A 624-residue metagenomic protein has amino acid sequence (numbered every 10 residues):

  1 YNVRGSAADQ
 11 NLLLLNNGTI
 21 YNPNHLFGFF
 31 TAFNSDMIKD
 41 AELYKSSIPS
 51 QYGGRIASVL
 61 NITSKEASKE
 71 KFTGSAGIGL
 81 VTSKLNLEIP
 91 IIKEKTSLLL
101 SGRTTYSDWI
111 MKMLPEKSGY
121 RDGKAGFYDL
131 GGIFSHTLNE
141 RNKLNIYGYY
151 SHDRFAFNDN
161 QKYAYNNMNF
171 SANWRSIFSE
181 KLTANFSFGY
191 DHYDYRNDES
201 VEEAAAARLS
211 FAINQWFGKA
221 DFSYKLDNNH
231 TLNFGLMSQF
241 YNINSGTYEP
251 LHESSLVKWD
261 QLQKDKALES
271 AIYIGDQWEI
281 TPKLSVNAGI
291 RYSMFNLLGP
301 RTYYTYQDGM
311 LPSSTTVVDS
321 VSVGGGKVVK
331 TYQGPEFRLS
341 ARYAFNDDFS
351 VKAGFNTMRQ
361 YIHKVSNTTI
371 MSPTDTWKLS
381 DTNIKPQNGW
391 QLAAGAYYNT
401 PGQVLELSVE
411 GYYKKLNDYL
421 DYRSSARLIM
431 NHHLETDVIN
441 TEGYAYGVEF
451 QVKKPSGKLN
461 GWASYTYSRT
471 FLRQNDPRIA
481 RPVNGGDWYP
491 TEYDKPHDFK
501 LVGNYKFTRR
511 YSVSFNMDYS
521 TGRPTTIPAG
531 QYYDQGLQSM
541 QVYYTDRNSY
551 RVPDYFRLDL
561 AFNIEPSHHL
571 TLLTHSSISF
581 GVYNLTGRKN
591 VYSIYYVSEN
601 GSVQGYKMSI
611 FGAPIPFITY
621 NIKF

Functional and structural regions predicted by a protein language model:
G18-K45, D122: Short acidic/polar hinge/loop motifs at secondary-structure boundaries that mediate gating or recognition
A32-K71, K84-N86: A beta-strand signature from Gram-negative outer-membrane beta-barrel systems, especially the internal plug domain
S50-Y52, A67-F72, I91-K95, E140-R141 (+8 more regions): Short loop/turn motifs that connect adjacent beta-strands in outer-membrane beta-barrel proteins
V81-T104, K117-R154, K162-Y190, L226-D227: Transmembrane beta-barrel wall of Gram-negative outer-membrane proteins
D194-R196, N242-S254, N296-D319, Y343-L392 (+4 more regions): Surface-exposed extracellular loop regions of Gram-negative outer-membrane beta-barrel proteins, predominantly
Q215-K219, Q261, E269-A271, L379-K385 (+5 more regions): Outer membrane beta-barrel strand-and-loop segments of large Gram-negative receptors, especially TonB-dependent
Y412-K415, L434-A529, N621: Gram-negative outer-membrane beta-barrel transporters
R510, Y519-Q538, P553-D559, N563-F624: C-terminal beta-signal and adjacent terminal beta-strands/loops of Gram-negative outer-membrane beta-barrel proteins
